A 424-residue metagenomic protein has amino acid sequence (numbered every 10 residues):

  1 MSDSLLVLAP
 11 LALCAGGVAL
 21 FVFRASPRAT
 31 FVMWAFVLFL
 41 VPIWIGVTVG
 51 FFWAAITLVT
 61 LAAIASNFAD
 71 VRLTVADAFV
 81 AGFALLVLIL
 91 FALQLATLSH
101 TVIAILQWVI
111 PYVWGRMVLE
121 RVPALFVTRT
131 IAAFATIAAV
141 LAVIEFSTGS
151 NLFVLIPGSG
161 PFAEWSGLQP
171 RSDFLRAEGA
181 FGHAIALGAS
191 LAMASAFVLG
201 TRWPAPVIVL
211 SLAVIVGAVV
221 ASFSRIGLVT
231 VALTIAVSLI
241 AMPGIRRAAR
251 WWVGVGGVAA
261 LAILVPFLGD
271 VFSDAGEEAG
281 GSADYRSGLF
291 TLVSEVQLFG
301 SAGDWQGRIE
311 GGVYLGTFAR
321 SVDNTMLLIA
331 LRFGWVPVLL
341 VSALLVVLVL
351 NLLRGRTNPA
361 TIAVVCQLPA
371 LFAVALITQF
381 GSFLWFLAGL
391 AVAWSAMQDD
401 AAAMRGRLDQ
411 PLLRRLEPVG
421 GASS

Functional and structural regions predicted by a protein language model:
V22-A29, S66-A78, L199-L210, I245-A249 (+1 more regions): Membrane-interface helix-loop-helix junctions at transmembrane boundaries of multi-pass membrane enzymes, predominantly
A25-G46, W53-V109, L368-A370, S423-S424: N-terminal hydrophobic segments of proteins, predominantly signal-anchor/transmembrane helices of inner/organellar
W44-W53, Q94-I105, G182-I185, I208-P243 (+2 more regions): Helix-loop-helix junctions and helix-breaking kinks within/between transmembrane helices of multi-pass membrane
L61-A62, A363-L368, I377-S424: Transmembrane alpha-helices of multi-pass inner-membrane enzymes
T128-I156, W165-S222, V229-I240: Alpha-helical transmembrane segments of multi-pass inner-membrane proteins
V140, E145-S150, L239-E278, A422-S424: A membrane-periplasm/extracellular boundary helix in multi-pass inner-membrane enzymes that assemble envelope glycans
A236, A249-R250, R332-L368: Hydrophobic transmembrane alpha-helices and their immediate junctions
G269-F333, L348, L352: Long extracytoplasmic/lumenal interhelical loops at the membrane interface of multi-pass membrane proteins
